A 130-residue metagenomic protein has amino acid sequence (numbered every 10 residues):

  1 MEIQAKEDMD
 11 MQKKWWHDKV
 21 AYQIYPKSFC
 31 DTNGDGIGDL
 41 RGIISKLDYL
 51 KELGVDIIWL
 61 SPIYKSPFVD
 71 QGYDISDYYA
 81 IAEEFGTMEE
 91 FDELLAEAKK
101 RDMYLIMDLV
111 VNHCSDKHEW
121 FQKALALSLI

Functional and structural regions predicted by a protein language model:
E7-I130: Acidic/aromatic-lined carbohydrate-recognition and catalytic surfaces of CAZymes acting on diverse glycans
